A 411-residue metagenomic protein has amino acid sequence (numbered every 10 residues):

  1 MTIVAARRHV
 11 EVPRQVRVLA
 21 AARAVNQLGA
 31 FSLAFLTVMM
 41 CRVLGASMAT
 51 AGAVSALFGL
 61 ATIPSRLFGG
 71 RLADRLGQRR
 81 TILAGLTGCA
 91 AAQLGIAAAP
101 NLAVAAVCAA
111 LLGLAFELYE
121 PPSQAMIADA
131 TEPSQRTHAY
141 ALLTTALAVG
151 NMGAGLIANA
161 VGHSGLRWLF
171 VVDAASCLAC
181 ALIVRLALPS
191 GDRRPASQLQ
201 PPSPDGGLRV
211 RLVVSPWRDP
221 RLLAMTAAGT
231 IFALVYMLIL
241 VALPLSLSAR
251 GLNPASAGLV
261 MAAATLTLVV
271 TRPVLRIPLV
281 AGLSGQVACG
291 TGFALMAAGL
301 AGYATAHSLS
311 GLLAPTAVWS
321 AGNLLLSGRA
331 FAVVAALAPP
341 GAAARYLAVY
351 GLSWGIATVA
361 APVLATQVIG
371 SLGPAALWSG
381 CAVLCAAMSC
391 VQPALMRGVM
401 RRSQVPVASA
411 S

Functional and structural regions predicted by a protein language model:
M1-P13, P189-A227: Juxtamembrane intracellular "pre-TM" segments in multi-pass secondary transporters
H9-G59, R221-M261: Helix-loop boundary and gating motifs at the non-cytosolic
F31, G59-L67, N151-M152, T265-P273 (+1 more regions): Residue-level signature of mid-helix packing/kink "hotspots" within the transmembrane helices of 12-pass Major
G45, G77, A98-A103, T305-H307: Helix-breaking motifs and short loop linkers at transmembrane-helix boundaries and internal kinks in secondary membrane
S65-G77, T271-S284: Helix-to-loop junctions at the C-terminal end of transmembrane segments in multipass secondary transporters
R80-L94, V287-A301: Structural signature of the two symmetry-related core transmembrane helices
C108-L147: Cytoplasmic helix-loop-helix junction between adjacent transmembrane helices in 12-TM secondary transporters
S176-S197, V391-M396: C-terminal membrane-cytosol helix-exit motif in multi-pass small-molecule transporters
